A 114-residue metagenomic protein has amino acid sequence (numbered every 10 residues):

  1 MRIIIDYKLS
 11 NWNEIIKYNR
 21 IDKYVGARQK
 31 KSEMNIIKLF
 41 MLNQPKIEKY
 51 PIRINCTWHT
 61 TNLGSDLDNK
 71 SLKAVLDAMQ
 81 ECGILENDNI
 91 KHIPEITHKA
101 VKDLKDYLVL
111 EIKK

Functional and structural regions predicted by a protein language model:
M1-K114: Catalytic phosphate/metal-binding cores of nucleic-acid and nucleotide-processing enzymes, i.e., regions that mediate
